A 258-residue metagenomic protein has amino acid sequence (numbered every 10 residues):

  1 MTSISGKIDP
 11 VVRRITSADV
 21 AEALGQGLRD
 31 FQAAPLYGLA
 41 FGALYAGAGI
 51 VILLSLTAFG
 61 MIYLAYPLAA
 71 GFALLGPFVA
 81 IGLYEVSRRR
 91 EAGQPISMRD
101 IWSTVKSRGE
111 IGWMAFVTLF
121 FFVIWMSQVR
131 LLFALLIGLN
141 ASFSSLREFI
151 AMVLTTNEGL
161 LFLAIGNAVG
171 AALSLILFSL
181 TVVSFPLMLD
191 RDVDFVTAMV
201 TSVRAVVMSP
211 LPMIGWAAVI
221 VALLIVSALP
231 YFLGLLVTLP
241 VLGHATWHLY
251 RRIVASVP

Functional and structural regions predicted by a protein language model:
M1-P258: Hydrophobic alpha-helical membrane segments
